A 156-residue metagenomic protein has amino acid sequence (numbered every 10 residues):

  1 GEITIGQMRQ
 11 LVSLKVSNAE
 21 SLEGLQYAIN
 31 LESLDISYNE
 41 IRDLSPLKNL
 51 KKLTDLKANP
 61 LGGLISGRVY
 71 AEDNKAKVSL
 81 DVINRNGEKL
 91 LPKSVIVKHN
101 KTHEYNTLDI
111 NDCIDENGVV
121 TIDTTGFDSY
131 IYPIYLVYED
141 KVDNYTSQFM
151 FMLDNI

Functional and structural regions predicted by a protein language model:
G1-G24, P92-S94, H99-D128, I134: LRR flanking "cap" motifs
I5, L25-A28, L47-L50: Hydrophobic anchor residues at the C-terminal helix/turn of individual leucine-rich repeat
L11, L31, L50-L53, L64: Conserved hydrophobic position(s) of the canonical leucine-rich repeat
L11-V16, E32-I36, L56-N59: Conserved hydrophobic beta-strand positions in leucine-rich repeat
N18-L22, N39-L44, L61-I65: Canonical position 11/12 of the leucine-rich repeat
D35-K48, L53-K57: Acidic, glycine-rich calcium-binding repeat modules characteristic of RTX/beta-roll and related beta-solenoid repeat
L61-K101: Solvent-exposed, low-complexity, repeat-rich "mucin-like" stalks and linkers
K141-I156: Short beta-strand elements
